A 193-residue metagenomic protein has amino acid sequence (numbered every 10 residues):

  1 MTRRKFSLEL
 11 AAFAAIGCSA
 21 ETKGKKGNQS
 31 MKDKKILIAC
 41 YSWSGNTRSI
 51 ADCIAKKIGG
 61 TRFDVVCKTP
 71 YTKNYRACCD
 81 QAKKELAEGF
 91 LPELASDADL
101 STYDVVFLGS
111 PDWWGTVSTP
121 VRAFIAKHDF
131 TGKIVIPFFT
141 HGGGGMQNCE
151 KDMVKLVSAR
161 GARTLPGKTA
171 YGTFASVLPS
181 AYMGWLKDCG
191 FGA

Functional and structural regions predicted by a protein language model:
R3-G24: N-terminal export signals
M31-K73, C79-A193: FMN-binding flavodoxin-like domain, especially the glycine-rich phosphate-binding loop
